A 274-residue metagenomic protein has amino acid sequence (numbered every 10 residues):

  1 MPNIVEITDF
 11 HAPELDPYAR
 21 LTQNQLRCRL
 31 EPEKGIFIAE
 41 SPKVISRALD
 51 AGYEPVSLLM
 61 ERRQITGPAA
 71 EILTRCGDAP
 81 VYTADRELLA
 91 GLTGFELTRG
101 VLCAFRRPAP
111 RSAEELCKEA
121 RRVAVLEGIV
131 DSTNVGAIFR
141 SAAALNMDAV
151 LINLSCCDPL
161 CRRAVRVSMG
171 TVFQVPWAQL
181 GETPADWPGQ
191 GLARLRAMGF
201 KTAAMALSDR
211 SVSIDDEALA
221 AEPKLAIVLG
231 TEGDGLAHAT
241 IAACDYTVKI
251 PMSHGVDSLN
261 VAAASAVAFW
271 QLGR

Functional and structural regions predicted by a protein language model:
M1-P68, C156-C157: Boundary-proximal intrinsically disordered activation/regulatory segments immediately upstream of a helical core
V5, P108-R210: RNA substrate-binding interface of SAM-dependent RNA methyltransferases
L49, R75, R196-A197: Anion (oxyanion) recognition and catalysis
G67-D78, T240: Short, aromatic/basic amphipathic alpha-helical patches
R75-G94: A glycine-rich helix N-cap at a beta->alpha junction
C103, S141-L145, P159-F173, H238-R274: Structured adenosyl-cofactor binding patch, chiefly the S-adenosyl-L-methionine
A203-H254: Active-site/ligand-binding-proximal alpha/beta "capping" segment
